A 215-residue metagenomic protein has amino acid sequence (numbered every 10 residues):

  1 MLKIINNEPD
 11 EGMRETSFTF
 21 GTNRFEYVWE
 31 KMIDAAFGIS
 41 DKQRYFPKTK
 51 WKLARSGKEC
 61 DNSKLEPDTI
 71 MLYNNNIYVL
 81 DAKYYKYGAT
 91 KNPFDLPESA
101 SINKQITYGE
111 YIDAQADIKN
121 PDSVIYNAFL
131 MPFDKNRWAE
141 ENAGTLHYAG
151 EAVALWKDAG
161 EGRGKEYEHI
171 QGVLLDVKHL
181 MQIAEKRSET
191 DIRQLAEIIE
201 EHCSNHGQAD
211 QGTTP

Functional and structural regions predicted by a protein language model:
L2-E11: Long lumenal/extracellular ectodomains of secretory and single-pass membrane proteins
G12-P215: Catalytic core segments in nucleotide and nucleic-acid processing enzymes
